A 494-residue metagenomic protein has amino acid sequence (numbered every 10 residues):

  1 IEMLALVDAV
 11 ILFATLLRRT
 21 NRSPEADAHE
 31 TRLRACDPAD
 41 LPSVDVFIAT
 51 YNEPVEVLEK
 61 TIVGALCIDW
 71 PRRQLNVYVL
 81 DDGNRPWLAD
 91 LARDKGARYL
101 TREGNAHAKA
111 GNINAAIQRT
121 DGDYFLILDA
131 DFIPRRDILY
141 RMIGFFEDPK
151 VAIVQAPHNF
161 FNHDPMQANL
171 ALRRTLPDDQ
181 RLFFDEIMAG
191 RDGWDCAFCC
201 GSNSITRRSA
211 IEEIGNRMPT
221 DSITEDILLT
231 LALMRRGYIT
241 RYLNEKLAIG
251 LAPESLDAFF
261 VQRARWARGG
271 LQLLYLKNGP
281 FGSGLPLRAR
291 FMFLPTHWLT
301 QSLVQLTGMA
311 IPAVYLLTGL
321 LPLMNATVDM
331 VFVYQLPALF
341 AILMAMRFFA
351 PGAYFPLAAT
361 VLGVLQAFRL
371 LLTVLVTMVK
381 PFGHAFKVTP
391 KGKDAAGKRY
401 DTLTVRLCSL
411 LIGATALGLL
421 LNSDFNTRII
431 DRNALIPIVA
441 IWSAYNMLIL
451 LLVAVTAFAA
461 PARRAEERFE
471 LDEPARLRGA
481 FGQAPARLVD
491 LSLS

Functional and structural regions predicted by a protein language model:
I1-P38, N426, L435-F458: N-terminal membrane-anchoring/stem segments of glycan-assembly enzymes
A14-T31, W194, W266-N433: Basic/Trp-rich segment in TM-proximal cytosolic loops or flexible interdomain/linker regions
S43-D45, N76, L228: Cell-envelope/extracellular polymer assembly enzymes that use nucleotide-activated donors
V63-Q74: Short, acidic, metal-binding catalytic loop of nucleotide-sugar glycosyltransferases
D81-L88, G104: A conserved acidic beta->alpha catalytic loop
L100-Y124, R136-I223, I227-L228, A232-R235 (+2 more regions): Long helical/loop segments within the catalytic core of UDP-sugar-dependent glycosyltransferases, especially the large
D129-I133: The conserved acidic donor/metal-binding loop of glycosyltransferases
F469-S494: Short strand-loop-strand
